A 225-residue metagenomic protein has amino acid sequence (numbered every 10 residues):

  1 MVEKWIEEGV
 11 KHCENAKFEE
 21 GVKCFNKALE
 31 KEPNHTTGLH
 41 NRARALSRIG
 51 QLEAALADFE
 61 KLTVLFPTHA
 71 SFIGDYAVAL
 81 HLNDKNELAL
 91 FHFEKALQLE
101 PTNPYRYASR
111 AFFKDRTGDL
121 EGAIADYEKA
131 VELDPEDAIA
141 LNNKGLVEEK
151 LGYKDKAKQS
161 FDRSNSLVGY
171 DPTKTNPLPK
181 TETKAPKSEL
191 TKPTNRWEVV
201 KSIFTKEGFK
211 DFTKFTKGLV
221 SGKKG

Functional and structural regions predicted by a protein language model:
M1-E3, T36-T37, A70-S71, P104-Y105 (+2 more regions): Helix-start (N-cap) detector for alpha-helical repeat units in TPR-like alpha-solenoids, especially tetratricopeptide
M1-T37, N41-Q51: Alpha-helical segment of the N-proximal tetratricopeptide repeat
E14-N15, R48-I49, L82-N83, R116 (+1 more regions): Register position in tetratricopeptide repeats
K27-A28, K61-L62, K95-A96, K129-A130 (+1 more regions): Canonical positions in the second alpha-helix
E128-T173: TPR/TPR-like (Sel1-like) alpha-helical repeat modules
